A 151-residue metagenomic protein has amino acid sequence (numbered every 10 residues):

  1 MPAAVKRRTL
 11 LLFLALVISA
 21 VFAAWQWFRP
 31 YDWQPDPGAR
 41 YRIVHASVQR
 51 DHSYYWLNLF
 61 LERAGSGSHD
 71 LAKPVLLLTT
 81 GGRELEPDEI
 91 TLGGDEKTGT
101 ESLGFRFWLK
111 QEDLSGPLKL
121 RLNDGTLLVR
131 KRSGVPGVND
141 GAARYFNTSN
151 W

Functional and structural regions predicted by a protein language model:
M1-R7: Short, Lys/Arg-rich N-terminal segment immediately upstream of the first membrane anchor
R8-W27: Hydrophobic membrane-insertion alpha-helices, especially the h-region of bacterial N-terminal signal peptides
W27-S47: Ser/Thr/Pro/Gly-rich low-complexity linker/stalk segments immediately outside membranes or between
F28, L71-K73, D113-S115: A short, compositionally biased
R42-V75, T79: Short extracytoplasmic
A46, D51, E62-A64, K110-L114 (+2 more regions): Generic structural motif
S68, T80-V135: Short, solvent-exposed, Trp/other aromatic-anchored flexible loops in extracytoplasmic proteins
L127-W151: Short beta-strand elements
